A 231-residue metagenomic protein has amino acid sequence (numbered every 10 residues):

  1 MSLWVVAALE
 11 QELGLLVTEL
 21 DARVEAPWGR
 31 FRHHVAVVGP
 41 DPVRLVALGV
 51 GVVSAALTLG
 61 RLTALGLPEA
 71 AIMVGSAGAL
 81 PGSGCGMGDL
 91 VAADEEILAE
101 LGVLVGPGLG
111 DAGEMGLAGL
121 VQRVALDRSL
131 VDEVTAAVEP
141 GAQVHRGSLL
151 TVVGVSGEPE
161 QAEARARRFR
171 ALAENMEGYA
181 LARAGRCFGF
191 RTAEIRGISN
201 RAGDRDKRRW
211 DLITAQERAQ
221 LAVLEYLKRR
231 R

Functional and structural regions predicted by a protein language model:
M1-G60: N-terminal short beta-loop-beta anion/metal-coordinating cradle
W4, E69-I72: Structural motif
V46, I72, V91, H145-L150 (+1 more regions): Hydrophobic/aromatic beta-strand patches that form the interior of the parallel beta-sheet core in alpha/beta enzyme
L67-E69, G185: Proline-aspartate-enriched helix->loop->beta-strand connector
L80-R168: Mid-sequence, gly/pro-rich, charge-dense loop/helix-turn segments that line enzyme active sites
L150-E194, S199-R205: A C-terminal functional module that forms or caps the active site or interfaces directly with catalytic machinery
A202-R231: His/Asp/Glu-rich mid-to-C-terminal helical/loop segments that flank catalytic regions of hydrolases
